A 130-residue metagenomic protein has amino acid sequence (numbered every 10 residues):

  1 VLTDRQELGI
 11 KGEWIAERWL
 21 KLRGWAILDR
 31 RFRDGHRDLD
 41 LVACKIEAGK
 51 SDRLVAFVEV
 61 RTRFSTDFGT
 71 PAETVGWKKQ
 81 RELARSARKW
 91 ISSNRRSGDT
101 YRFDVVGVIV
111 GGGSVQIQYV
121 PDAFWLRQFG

Functional and structural regions predicted by a protein language model:
V1-R30: Acidic-basic catalytic patches of nuclease active cores, encompassing PD-(D/E)XK and other metal-cofactor nuclease
L20, L39-E47, S51-P71, V75 (+1 more regions): Conserved catalytic cores of phosphodiester-cleaving nucleases, focusing on short active-site segments
R31, D40-V42, R61-R63, V106-I109 (+1 more regions): Anionic group-transfer/hydrolysis microenvironments
D34-D38, G113: Short acidic/glycine-enriched loop/turn segments that link adjacent beta-strands
H36, V55-F57, T100, I117: Structural motif
F68-Y101: Mid-chain, well-packed structural core segment of small domains
S93-G130: Domain-level recognition of nuclease-like catalytic cores that cleave nucleotide substrates
